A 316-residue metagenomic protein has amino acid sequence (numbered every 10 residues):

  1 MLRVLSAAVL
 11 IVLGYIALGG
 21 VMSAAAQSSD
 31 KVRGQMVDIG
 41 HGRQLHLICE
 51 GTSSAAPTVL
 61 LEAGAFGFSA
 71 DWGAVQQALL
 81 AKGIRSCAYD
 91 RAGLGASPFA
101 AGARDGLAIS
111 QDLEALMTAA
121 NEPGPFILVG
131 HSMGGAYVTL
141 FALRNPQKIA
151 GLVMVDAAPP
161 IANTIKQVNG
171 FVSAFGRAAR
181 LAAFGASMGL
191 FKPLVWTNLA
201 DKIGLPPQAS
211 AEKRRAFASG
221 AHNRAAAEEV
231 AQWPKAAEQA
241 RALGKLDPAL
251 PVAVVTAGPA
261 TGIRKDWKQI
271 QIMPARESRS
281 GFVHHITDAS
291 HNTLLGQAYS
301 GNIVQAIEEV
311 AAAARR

Functional and structural regions predicted by a protein language model:
M1-P57, A81-I84, Q305, A312-R316: Alpha/beta-hydrolase fold catalytic core
R43, I48-A96: Conserved HGGG/HGGXW glycine-rich cap/lid loop of the alpha/beta-hydrolase fold
I48, A88-I127: Active-site loop/oxyanion-hole signature of alpha/beta-hydrolase fold enzymes
D90-G95, A158, A289-S290: Short beta-to-alpha linker loops that shape the active-site pocket of alpha/beta-hydrolase fold enzymes
G124-K166: Conserved hydrolase catalytic core segment
M154-P193: A catalytic-pocket lid/entrance helix-loop region that shapes and gates access to the active site across common
P206-H285: Conserved serine/cysteine hydrolase catalytic core
R279-R316: Catalytic active-site module of serine/aspartate enzymes centered on a nucleophile-bearing elbow/loop
